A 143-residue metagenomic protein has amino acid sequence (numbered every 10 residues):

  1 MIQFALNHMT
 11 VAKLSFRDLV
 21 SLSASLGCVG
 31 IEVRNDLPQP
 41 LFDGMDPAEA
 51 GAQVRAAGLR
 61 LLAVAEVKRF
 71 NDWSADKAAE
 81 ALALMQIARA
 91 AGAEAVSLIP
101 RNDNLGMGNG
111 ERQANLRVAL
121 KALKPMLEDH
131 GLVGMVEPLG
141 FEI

Functional and structural regions predicted by a protein language model:
M1-F16: Boundary/entry segment of secreted carbohydrate-active catalytic domains
L6, S23, I31, V54 (+3 more regions): Conserved, mostly hydrophobic/aromatic
L6-T10, V33-L37, A63-K68, A95-P100 (+1 more regions): A cross-domain feature marking catalytic cores of carbohydrate-active enzymes and several ubiquitous metabolic/repair
L14, L41, D72: Residues that form or flank phosphate/diphosphate-binding pockets in enzymes that use nucleotide phosphates
R17-D18, Q53-A56, R60, N71-I143: Active-site acidic/histidine proton-transfer and metal-coordination neighborhood in alpha/beta enzyme cores
R17-L37, I87-E94: Catalytic domains of carbohydrate-active enzymes, especially glycoside hydrolases
D18-V20, G27, G44-M45, E49-A50 (+1 more regions): Accessory recognition modules or surfaces
E32-R55, N102-G108: Glycine-rich, proline-tolerant flexible connector loops at the mouths of alpha/beta enzymes
